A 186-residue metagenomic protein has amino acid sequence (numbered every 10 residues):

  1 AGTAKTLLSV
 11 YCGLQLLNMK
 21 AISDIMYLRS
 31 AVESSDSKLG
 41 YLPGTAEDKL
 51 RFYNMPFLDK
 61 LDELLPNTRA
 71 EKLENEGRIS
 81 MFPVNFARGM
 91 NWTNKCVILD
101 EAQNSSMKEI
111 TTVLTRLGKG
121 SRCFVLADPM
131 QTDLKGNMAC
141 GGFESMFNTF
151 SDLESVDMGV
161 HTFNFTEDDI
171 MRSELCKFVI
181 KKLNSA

Functional and structural regions predicted by a protein language model:
A1-L99, Q103-A186: Conserved helicase motor core of SF1/SF2 NTP-dependent helicases
